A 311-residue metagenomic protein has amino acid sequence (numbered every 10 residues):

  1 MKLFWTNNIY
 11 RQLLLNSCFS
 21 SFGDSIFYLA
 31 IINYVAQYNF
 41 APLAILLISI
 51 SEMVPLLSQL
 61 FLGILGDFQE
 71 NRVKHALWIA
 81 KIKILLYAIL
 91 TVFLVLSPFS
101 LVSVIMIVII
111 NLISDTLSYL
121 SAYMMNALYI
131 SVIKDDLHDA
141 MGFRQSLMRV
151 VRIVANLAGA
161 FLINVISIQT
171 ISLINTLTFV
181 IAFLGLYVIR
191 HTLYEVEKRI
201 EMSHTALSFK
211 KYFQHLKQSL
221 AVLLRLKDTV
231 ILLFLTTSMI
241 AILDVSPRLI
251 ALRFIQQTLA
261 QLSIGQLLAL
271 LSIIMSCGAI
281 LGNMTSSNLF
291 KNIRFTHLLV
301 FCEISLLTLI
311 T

Functional and structural regions predicted by a protein language model:
M1-Y10, T192-L233: Juxtamembrane intracellular "pre-TM" segments in multi-pass secondary transporters
Q12-Y28, S49-G66, E70-I84, I105-N164 (+3 more regions): Substrate-agnostic recognition of the 12-TM MFS/MFS-like secondary transporter fold
I32-Y38, T91-P98, V154-I174, Q256-T258 (+1 more regions): Transmembrane alpha-helix termini and helix-breaking/packing motifs in multi-pass membrane transporters
F40-S49, G142, L262-S272: Small-residue hotspots at the loop-to-helix junctions and early N-terminal turns of transmembrane alpha-helices
D67, N71-I84, I89, Q256-T311: C-terminal transmembrane bundle of multi-pass solute transporters/carriers
V92-I110, T311: Helix-loop junctions at membrane interfaces in 12-TM secondary transporters
S131, S172, T176-H204: Helix-loop junctions on the cytosolic side of multi-pass membrane transporters, especially the intracellular loop
I168-Q169, H215-L281: A single, central transmembrane helix in multi-pass transporters
